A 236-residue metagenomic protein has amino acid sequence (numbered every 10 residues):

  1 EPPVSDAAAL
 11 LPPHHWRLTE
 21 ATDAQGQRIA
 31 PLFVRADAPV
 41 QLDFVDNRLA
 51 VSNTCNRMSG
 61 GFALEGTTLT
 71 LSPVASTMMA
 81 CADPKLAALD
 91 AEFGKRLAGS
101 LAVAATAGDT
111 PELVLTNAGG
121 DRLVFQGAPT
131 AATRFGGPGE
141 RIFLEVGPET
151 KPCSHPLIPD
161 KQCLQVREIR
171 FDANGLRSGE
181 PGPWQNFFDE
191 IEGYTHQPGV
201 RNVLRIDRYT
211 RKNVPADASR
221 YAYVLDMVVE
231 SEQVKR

Functional and structural regions predicted by a protein language model:
E1-H196, D207-R236: Lipid interaction determinants
